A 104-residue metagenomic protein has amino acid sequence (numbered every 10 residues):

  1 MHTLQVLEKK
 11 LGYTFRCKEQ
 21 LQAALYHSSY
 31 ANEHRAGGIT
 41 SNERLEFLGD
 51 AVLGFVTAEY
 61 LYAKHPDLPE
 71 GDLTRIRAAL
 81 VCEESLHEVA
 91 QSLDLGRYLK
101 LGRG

Functional and structural regions predicted by a protein language model:
M1-G104: RNase III-family endoribonuclease catalytic core
